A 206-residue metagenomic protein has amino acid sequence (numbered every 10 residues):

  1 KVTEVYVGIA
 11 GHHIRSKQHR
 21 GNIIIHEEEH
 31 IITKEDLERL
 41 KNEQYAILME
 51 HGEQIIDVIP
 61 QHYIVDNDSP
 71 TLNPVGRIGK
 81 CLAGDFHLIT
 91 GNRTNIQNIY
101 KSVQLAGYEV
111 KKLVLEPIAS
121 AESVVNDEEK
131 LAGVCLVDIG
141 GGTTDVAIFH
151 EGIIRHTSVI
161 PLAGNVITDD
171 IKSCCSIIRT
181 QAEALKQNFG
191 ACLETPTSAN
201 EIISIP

Functional and structural regions predicted by a protein language model:
K1-L136, I153-R155, C175-P206: Nucleotide/phosphate-binding catalytic cleft detector across ATP-hydrolyzing and phosphate-transferring enzymes
A132-C174: Glycine-rich phosphate-binding loop of actin/hexokinase-like ATP-binding domains
